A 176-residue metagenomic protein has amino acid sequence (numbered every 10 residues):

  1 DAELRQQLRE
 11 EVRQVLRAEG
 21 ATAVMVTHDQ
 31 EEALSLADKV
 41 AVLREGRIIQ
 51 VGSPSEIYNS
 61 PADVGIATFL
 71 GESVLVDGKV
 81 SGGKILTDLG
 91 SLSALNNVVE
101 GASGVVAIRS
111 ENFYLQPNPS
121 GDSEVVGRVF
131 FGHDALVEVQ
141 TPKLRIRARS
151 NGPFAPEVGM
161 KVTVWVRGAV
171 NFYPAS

Functional and structural regions predicted by a protein language model:
D1-G65: ABC ATPase nucleotide-binding domains
E10, V64, G78, S123-V126: Small-residue-enriched segments and motifs
I49, S55, S81, E124-V129: Conserved positions in beta-strands of structured domains
N59-S81, A107, W165-R167: C-terminal boundary and immediately downstream tail of ABC-type ATPase nucleotide-binding domains
S73, K84-S176: Non-catalytic connector elements of ABC transporters
